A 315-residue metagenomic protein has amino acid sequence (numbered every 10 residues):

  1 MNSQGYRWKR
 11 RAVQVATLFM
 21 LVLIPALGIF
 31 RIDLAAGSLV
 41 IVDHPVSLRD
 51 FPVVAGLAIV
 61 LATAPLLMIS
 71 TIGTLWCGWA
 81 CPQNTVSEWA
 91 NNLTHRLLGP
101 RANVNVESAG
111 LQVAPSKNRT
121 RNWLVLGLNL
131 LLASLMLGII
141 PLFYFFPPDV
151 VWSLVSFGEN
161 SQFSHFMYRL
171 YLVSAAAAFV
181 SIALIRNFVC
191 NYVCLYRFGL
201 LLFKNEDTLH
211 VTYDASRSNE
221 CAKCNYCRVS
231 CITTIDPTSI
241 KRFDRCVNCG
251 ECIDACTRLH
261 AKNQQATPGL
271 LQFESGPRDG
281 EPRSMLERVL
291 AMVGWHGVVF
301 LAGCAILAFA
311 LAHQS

Functional and structural regions predicted by a protein language model:
M1-A222, V229, D254, R258-S315: Non-ligating segments of multi-cofactor redox enzymes
T212-F243, N248: Non-transmembrane accessory domains of multi-pass membrane transporters/channels
E251: ABC transporter nucleotide-binding domains
